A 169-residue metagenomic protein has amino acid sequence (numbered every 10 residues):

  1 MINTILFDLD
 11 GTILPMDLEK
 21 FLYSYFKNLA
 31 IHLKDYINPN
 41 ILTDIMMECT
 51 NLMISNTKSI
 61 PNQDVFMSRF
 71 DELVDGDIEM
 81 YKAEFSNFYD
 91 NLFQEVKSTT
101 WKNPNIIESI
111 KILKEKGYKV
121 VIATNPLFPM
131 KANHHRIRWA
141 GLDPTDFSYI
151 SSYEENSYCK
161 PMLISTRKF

Functional and structural regions predicted by a protein language model:
M1-E48: Active-site neighborhood of HAD-like aspartate-dependent phosphohydrolases
I2, T145, Y158-F169: Conserved Lys-Pro-Asp/Glu-containing loop-to-beta segment of HAD-superfamily phosphomonoesterases, centered on
Y23, D64, M130-H135, L163: Short, surface-exposed alpha-helical segments at coil->helix boundaries
S24, N28, E48, S68-R69 (+2 more regions): Alpha-helical elements of Rossmann-like donor-binding domains used by nucleotide-donor carbohydrate transfer enzymes
D44-N91: A metal-dependent, Asp-based hydrolase signature
N87-D90, Q94-T99, I106-A140, Y149-S151: Substrate-recognition element of Asp-dependent hydrolases with the DxDx(T/V) motif
S151-S157: Short beta->alpha junction loops
